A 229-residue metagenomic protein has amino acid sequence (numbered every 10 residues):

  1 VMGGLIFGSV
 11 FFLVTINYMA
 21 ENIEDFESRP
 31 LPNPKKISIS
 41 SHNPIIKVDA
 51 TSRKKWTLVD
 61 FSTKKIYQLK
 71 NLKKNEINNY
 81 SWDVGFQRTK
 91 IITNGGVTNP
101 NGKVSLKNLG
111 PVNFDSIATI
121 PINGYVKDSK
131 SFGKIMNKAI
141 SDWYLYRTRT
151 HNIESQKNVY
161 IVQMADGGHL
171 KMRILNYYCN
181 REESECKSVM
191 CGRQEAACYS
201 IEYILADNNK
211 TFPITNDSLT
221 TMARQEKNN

Functional and structural regions predicted by a protein language model:
V1-G4, G8-N158, N180-E182, S188-N229: N-terminal "domain-start" segment
Y160-M164: Short acidic-hydrophobic surface loop/beta-edge motif
A165-H169: Glycine-centered tight beta-turn/hairpin loop motif at sheet-sheet or coil-to-beta transitions
